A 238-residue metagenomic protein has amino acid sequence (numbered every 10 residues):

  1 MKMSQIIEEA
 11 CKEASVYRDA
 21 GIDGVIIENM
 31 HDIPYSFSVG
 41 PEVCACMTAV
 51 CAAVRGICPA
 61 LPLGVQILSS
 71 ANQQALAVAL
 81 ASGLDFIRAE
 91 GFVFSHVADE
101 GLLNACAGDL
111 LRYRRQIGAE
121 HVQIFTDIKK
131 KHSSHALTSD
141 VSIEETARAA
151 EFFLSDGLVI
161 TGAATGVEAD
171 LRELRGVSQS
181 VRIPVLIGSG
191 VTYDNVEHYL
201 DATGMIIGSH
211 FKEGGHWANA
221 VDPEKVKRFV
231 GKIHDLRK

Functional and structural regions predicted by a protein language model:
M1-K12, L63-A71, T126-E144, I187-T192: Active-site mouth loops of central-metabolism enzymes
Y17, V25, I87, A150 (+4 more regions): Conserved, mostly hydrophobic/aromatic
G21-M47, F94-D99, S155-A169, G214-H216: Glycine-rich, proline-tolerant flexible connector loops at the mouths of alpha/beta enzymes
V25-I27, L63-I67, R88-A89, I124-I128 (+3 more regions): Hydrophobic faces of well-ordered beta-strands that scaffold small-molecule active sites in alpha/beta enzyme cores
S36-V65, A105-T126, A169-T192, E224-K238: Alpha-helix-loop-beta-strand connector modules within alpha/beta enzyme cores
S70-G83, V177-I207: Catalytic cores of alpha/beta
Q73, A77-G157: Conserved anion-binding
S82-E100, F153-T165, S189-T192, D201-K225: Glycine-rich phosphate-binding active-site loops on the catalytic face of alpha/beta enzymes
